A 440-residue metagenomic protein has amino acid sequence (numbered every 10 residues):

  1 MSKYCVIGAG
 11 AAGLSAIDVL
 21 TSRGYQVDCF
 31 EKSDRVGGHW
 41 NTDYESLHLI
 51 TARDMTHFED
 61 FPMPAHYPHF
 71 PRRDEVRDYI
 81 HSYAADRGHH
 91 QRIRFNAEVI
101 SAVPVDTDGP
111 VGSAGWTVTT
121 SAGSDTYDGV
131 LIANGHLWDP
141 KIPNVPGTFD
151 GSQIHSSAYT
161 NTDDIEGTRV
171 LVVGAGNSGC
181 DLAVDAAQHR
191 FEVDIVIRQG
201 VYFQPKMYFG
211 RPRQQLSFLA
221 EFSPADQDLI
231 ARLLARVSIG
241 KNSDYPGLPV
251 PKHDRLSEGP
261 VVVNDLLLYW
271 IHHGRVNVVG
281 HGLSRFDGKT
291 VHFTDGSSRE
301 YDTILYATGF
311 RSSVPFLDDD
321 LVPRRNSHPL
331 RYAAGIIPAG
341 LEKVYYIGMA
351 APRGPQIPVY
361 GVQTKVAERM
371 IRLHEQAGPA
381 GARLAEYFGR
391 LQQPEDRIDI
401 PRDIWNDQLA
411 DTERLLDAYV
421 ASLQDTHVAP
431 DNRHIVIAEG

Functional and structural regions predicted by a protein language model:
S2-N41, E45, H66-N177, V184-V201 (+4 more regions): Flavin (primarily FAD) cofactor-binding/catalytic cores of flavoenzymes
E45-H57, P146-D150, G210: Short, flexible, mixed-charge acidic loops at enzyme active sites
A52-M55, G335-K343, A382-G389: Short glycine/proline-rich, acidic loop/turn segments that cap or connect secondary-structure elements
Y202-M207, R372-I400: Active-site-proximal substrate-binding core of FAD-dependent oxidoreductases
Q215-F218: PP2C/PPM-type serine/threonine phosphatase catalytic domain
P358-G361, K365, Q392-P394, I398-D399 (+1 more regions): C-terminal helical cap and adjacent loop that interface with cofactors, partners, or active-site loops
P401-D411: Long, Lys/Arg- and hydrophobic-enriched amphipathic alpha-helices
